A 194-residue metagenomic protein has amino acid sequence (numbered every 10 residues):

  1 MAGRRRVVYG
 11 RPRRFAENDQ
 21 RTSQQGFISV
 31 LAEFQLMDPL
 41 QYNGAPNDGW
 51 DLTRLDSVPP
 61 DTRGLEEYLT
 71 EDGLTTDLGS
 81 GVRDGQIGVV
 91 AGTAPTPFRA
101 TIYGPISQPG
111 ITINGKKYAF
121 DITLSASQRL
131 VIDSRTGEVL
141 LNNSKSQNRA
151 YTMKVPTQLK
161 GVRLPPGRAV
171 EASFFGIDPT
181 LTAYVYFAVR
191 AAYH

Functional and structural regions predicted by a protein language model:
M1-Y42: Short beta-strand and beta-hairpin "edge-sheet" elements
Y42-W50: Short, charged, solvent-exposed linker or helix-capping segments at domain edges/interfaces that act as flexible hinges
W50-H194: Intrinsically disordered, low-complexity segments enriched in serine, threonine, and glycine
